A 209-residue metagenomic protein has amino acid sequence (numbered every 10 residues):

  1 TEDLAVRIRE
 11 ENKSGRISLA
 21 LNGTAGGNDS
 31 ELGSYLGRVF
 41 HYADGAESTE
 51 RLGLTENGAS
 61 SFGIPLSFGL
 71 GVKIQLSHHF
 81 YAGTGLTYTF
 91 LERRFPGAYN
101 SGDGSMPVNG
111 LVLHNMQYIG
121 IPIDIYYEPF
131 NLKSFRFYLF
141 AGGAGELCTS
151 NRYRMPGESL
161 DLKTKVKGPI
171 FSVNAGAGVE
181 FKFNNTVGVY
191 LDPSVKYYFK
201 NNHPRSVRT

Functional and structural regions predicted by a protein language model:
T1-F68, K73-A82: Conserved catalytic residues of ABC-type ATPase nucleotide-binding domains
S14, S77, F130-S134, K182-N184: Outer-membrane beta-barrel channels and translocator barrels
G15-I17, F62-L66, N115-I121, F135 (+2 more regions): Residues that define the transmembrane beta-barrel architecture of outer-membrane proteins
L21, F68-L76, T84-Y88, I121-Y127 (+5 more regions): Residues on the lipid-exposed face of transmembrane beta-strands in outer-membrane beta-barrel proteins
G23-D29, Y88-E92, P129, G143-N151 (+1 more regions): Transmembrane beta-strands of outer-membrane beta-barrel pores
L32-F62, L91-M116, C148-G168, H203-R208: Extracellular/periplasm-exposed beta-strand and loop segments of Gram-negative cell-envelope proteins, dominated by
T84-G85, N100, F135, F140: Amphipathic alpha-helical interface segments within eukaryotic helical scaffold and small GTPase-regulatory domains
S134-A141, Y153-Y198, N202-R208: C-terminal, beta-strand-rich globular interaction domains
